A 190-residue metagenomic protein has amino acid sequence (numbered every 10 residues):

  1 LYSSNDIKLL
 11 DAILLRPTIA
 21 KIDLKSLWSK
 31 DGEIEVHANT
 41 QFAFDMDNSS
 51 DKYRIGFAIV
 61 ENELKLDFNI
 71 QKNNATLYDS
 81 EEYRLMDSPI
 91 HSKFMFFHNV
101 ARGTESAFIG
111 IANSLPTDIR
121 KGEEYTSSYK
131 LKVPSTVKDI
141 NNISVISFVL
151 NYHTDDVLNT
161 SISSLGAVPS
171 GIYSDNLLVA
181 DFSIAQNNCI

Functional and structural regions predicted by a protein language model:
L1-G171: Short, conserved sequence motifs used for protein processing/export or organelle targeting and for catalysis
L27-G32, I184-I190: Short, solvent-exposed loop/linker segments at the N-terminal edge of repeated beta-sheet extracellular domains
G166-C189: Residue-level detector of functionally pivotal "anchor" positions at catalytic/ligand-binding pockets or at interdomain
